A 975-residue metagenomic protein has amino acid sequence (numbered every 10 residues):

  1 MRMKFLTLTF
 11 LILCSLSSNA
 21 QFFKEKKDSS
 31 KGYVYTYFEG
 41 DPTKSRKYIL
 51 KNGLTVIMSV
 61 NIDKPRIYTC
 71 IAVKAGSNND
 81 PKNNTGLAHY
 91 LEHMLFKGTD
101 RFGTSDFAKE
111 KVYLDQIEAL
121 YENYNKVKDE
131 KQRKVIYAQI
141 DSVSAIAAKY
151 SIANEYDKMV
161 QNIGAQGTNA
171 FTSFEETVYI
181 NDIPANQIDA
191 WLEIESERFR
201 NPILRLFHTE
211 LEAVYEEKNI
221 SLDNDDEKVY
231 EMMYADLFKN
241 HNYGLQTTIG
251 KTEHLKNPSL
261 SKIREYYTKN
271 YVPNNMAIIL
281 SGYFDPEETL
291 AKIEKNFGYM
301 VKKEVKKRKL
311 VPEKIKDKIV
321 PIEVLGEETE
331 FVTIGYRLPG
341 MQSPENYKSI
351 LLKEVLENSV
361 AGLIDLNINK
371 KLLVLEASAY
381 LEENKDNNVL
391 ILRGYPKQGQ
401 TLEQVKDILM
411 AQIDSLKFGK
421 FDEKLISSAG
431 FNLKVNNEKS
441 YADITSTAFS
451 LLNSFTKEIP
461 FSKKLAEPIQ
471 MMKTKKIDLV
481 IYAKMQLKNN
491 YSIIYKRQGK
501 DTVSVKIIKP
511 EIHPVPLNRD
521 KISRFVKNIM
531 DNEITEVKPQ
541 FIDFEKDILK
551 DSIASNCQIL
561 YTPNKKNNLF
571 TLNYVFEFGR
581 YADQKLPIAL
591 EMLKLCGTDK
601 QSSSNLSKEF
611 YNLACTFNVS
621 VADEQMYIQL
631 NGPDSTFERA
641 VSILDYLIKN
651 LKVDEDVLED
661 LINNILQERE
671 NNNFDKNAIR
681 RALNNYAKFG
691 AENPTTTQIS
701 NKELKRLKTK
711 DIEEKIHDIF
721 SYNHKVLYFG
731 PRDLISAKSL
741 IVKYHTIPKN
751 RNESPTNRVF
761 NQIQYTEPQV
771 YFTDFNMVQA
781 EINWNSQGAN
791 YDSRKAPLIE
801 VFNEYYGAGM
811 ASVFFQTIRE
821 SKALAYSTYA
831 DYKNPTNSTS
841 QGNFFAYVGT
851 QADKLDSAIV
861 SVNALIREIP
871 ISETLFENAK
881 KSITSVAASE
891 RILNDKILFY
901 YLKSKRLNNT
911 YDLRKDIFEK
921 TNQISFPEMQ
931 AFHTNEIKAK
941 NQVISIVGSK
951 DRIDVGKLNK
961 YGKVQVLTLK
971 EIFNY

Functional and structural regions predicted by a protein language model:
R2-T9: Sec-dependent signal peptide recognition, specifically the positively charged N-region followed immediately by
F10-N19: Hydrophobic h-region of N-terminal signal peptides that target proteins for export in Gram-negative bacteria
A20-M58, D285-L325, E330-F331, D365-L366 (+8 more regions): Proteolytic maturation boundary segments
S59, K64-S77, K82, G86-A88 (+17 more regions): M16 family metallopeptidases and their MPP-like homologs
I188-A190, P286-L290, P344, Q400-Q404 (+5 more regions): Short, conserved charged micro-motifs
E197-L204, N296-E304, M410-F421, Y646-E655 (+3 more regions): A common structural junction motif
L255-K269: A conserved hydrophobic secondary-structure block that centers on an alpha-helix together with its immediately flanking
